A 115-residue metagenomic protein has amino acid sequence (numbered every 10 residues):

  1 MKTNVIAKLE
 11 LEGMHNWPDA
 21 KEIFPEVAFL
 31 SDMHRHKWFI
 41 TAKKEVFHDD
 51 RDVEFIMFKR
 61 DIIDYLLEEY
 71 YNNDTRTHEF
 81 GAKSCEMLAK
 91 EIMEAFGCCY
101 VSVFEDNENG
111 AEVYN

Functional and structural regions predicted by a protein language model:
M1-N115: Charge-rich, low-complexity N-terminal segments
